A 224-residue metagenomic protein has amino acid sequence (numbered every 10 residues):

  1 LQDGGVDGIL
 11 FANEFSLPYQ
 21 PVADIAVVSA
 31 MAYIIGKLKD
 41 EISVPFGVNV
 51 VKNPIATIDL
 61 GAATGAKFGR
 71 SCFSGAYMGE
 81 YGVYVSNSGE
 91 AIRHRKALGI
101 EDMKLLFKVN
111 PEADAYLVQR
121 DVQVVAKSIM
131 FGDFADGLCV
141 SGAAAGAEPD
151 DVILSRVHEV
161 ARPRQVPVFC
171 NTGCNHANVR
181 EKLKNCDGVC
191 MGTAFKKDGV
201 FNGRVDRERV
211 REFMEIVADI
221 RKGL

Functional and structural regions predicted by a protein language model:
L1, I9, G69, I129 (+3 more regions): Conserved, mostly hydrophobic/aromatic
L1-F73, I220: Active-site beta->alpha loop and helix N-cap motifs at the rims of alpha/beta catalytic domains
D7-M31, A76-Y81, A135-P149, D198-V200: Glycine-rich, proline-tolerant flexible connector loops at the mouths of alpha/beta enzymes
I9-F11, F46-N49, G69-S71, M103-V109 (+3 more regions): Hydrophobic faces of well-ordered beta-strands that scaffold small-molecule active sites in alpha/beta enzyme cores
E14-S16, N49-I55, S74-A76, K108-D114 (+3 more regions): Active-site beta-loop-alpha junctions enriched in small/polar residues
Q20-V48, S86-F107, P149-N175, E208-L224: Alpha-helix-loop-beta-strand connector modules within alpha/beta enzyme cores
V48, N53-A66, Q123-K127, V157 (+1 more regions): Catalytic cores of alpha/beta
A56, L60-G137: Conserved anion-binding
